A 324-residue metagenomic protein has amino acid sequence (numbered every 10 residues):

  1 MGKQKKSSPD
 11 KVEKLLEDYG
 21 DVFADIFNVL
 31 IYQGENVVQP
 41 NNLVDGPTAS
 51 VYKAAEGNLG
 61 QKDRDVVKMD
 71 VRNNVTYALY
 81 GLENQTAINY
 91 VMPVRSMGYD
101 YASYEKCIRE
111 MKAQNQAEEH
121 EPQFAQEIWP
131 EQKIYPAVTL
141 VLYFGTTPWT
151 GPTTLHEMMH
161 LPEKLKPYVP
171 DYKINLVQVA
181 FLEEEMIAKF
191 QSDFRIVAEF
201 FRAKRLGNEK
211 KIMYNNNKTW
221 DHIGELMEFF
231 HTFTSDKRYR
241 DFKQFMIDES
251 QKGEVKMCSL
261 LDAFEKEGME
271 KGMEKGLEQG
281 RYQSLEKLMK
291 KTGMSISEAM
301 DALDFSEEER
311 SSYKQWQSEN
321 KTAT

Functional and structural regions predicted by a protein language model:
M1-T324: Elongated, amphipathic alpha-helical interaction scaffolds
